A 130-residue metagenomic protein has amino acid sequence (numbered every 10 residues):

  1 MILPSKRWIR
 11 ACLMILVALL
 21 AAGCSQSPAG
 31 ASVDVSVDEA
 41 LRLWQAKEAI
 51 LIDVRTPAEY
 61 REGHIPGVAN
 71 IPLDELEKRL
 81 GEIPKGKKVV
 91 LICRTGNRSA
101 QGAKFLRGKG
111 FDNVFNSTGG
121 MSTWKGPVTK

Functional and structural regions predicted by a protein language model:
I2-C12, A18-A49, A58-K88, N97-K130: Rhodanese-like catalytic fold shared by cysteine-dependent sulfurtransferases and DSP/PTP-type phosphatases
L51-D53: Structural scaffold elements adjacent to functional motifs in cytosolic proteins
I92: Short, surface-exposed ligand- or partner-binding patches at beta-edge/loop junctions that are enriched in aromatics
